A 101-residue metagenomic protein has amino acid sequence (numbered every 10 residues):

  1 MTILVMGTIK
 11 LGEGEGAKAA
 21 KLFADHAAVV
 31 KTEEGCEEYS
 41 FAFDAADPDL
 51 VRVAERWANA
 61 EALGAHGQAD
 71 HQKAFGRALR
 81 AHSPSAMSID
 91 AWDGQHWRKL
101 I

Functional and structural regions predicted by a protein language model:
T2, A42-D49, R77-I101: Glycine-rich beta-strand-turn "strand-cap" elements at beta-sheet edges
I3-K10, S40-G67: Short, well-ordered beta-strand segments in beta-rich or mixed alpha/beta enzyme and ligand-binding folds
G7-T8, A69-D70, Q95-I101: Short flexible/disordered coil segments
K10-A19: Short, surface-exposed ligand-recognition loops at beta-strand->loop->(often short) alpha-helix junctions that present
A17, P48, H66-A74, Q95: Residues at secondary-structure transition points
D25-E38, R56-D90: An amphipathic, aromatic/His-enriched active-site/gating alpha helix that lines ligand/cofactor pockets
